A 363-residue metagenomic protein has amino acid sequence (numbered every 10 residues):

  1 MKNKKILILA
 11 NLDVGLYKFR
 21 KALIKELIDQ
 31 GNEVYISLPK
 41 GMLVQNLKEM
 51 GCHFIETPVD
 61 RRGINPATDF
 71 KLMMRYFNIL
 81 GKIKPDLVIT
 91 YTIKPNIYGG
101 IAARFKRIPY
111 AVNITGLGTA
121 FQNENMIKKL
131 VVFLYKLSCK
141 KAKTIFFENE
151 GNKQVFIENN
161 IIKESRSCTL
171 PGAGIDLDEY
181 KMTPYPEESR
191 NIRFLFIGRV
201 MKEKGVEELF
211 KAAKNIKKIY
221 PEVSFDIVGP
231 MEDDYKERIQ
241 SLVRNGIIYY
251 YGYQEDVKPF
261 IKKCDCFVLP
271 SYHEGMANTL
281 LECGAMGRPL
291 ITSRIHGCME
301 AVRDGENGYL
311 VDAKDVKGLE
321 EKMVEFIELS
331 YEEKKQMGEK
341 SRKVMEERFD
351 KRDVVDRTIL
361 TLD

Functional and structural regions predicted by a protein language model:
Y17-A22, I192, F196-N215, K317: A conserved mid-protein helix/loop that constitutes part of the nucleotide-sugar donor-binding site
V44-K48, S224-Y251: Short, structured helix-loop element that forms part of the nucleotide-activated donor/catalytic region
I55, K136, K140-M182: Donor nucleotide-sugar binding/catalytic pocket of nucleotide-sugar-dependent glycosyltransferases
T90-N96, I114: Short His-centered aromatic/hydrophobic patch
Y253, Y272: Aromatic "clamp/platform" in nucleotide-sugar-dependent glycosyltransferases that forms part of the donor/acceptor
P289-T292, V302: Short hydrophobic beta-strand element within catalytic cores of glycosyltransferases and related nucleotide-activated
D304-G305, Y309-V316, E325-Y331: Conserved acidic donor-binding segment of nucleotide-sugar-dependent glycosyltransferases
G318, E325, E333-E347, R357-L360: A short, well-ordered alpha-helix in the C-terminal region of glycosyltransferases
